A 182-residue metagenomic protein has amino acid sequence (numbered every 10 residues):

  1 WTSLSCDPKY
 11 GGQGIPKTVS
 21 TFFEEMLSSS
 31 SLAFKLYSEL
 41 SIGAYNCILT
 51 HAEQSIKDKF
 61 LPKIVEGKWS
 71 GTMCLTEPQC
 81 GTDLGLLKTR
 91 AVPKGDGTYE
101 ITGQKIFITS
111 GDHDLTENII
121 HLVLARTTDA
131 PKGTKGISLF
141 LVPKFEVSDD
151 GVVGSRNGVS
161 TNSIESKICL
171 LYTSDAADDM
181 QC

Functional and structural regions predicted by a protein language model:
W1-D58, P62, E66, T116-I120 (+1 more regions): Internal helix-loop-helix
F23, E53, M73, I101-G103 (+1 more regions): Buried hydrophobic positions in well-ordered alpha/beta secondary-structure cores of metabolic enzymes
I48-P93, I106: Gly/Pro-rich turn-and-neighbor structural signature
Q79-T82, D112-D114, P131, E165-L171: Short Gly/Pro-enriched turn/cap motifs at secondary-structure boundaries
T98, T102-R156: A short core secondary-structure module
V152-L171: Flexible, small-/acidic-enriched active-site or ligand-binding loops
Y172-A177: Conserved small/polar residues in nucleotide/adenosyl-binding loops
